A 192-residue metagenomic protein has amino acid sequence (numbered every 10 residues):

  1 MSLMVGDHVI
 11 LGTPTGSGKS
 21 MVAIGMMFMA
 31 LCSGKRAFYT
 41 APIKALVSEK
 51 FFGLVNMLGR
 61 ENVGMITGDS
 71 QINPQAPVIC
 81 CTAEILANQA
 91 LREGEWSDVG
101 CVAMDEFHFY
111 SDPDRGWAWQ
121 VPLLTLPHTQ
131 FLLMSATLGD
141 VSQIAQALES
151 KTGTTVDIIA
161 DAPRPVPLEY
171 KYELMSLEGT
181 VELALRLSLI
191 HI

Functional and structural regions predicted by a protein language model:
M1-I10: Conserved pre-motif I regulatory segment
M4, S20-S33, T125: Walker A/P-loop NTP-binding motif
S17: ATP-binding Walker
R36-F38, K44-C81: Conserved nucleic-acid-binding Ia/Ib motif block in the N-terminal RecA-like helicase ATPase lobe
G68-G100: Conserved helix/coil segment N-terminal to the catalytic DExD/H
D105-F107: Walker B catalytic acidic pair
F109-D161: Post-DEXD/H (motif II) to motif III coupling segment of the RecA-like Helicase ATP-binding lobe
Q143-E149, T154-L189: Conserved interdomain linker/interface between the two RecA-like ATPase lobes of SF2 helicase motors
